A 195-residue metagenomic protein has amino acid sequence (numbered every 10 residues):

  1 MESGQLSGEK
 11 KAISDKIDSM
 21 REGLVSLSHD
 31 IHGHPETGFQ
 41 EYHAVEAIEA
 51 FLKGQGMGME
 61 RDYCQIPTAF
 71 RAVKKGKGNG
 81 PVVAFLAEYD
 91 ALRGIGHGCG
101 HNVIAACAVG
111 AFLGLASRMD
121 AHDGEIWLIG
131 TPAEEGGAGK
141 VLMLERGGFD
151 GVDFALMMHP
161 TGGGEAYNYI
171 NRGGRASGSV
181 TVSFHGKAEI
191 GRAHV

Functional and structural regions predicted by a protein language model:
S3-D123: Acidic/His- and Gly-rich active-site-bordering loop/insert found across diverse amide/peptide-bond hydrolases
T68, V73-K74, D90-G98, N102-V103 (+1 more regions): Histidine/acidic-residue-rich, glycine-tolerant segments that coordinate divalent metal ions
